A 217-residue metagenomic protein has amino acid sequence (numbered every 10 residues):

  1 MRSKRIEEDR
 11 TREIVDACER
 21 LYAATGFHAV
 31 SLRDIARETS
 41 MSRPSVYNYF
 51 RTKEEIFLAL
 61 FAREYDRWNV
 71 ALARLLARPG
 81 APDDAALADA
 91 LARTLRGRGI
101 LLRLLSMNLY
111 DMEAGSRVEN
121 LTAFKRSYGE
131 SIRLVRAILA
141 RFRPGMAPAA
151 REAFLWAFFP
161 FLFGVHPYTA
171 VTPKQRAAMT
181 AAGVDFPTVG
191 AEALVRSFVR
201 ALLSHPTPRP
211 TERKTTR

Functional and structural regions predicted by a protein language model:
M1-K4, E13: N-terminal, Lys/Arg-enriched amphipathic/low-complexity engagement segments that precede the first folded domain
D9, E13-R20, E38, E55-A77 (+3 more regions): Alpha-helical structural segments
E13, L21, T25-E55, A59: Helix-turn-helix
E13, R67, A86, S131-L134 (+3 more regions): Charged catalytic carboxylate motif
A59, A73-L101, P148, E152-F158: Hydrophobic alpha-helical connector segments
W68, P82-R103, T188-R213: N-terminal hydrophobic signal/anchor transmembrane helix of membrane proteins
G97-T122, P173-A178: Amphipathic alpha-helical segments used for helix-helix packing
R133-G145, F161-R217: C-terminal peripheral helix-coil segments that are non-catalytic and often amphipathic
